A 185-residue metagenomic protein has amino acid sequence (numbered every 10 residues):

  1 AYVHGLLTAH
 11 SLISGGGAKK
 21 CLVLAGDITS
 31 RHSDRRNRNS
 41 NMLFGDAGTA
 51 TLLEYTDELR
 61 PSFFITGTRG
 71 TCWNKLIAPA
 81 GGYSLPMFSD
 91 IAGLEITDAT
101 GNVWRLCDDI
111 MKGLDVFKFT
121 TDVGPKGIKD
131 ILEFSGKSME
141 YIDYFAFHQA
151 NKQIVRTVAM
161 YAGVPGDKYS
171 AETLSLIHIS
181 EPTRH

Functional and structural regions predicted by a protein language model:
A1, A25-S30, G67-R69, S175: Acidic, glycine-rich active-site loops and adjacent beta-strand->loop/helix elements that engage anionic groups
A1-T8, A47: Active-site histidine-anchored catalytic micro-motif
G16-G48: Flexible, glycine-rich active-site loops centered on histidine and acidic residues that chelate a metal or position
N37-D122, K126: Condensing-enzyme catalytic core mediating Claisen C-C bond formation in acyl metabolism
G127-Y141: Phosphate/pyrophosphate-binding loops at sites that engage ATP/ADP/AMP, CoA/4′-phosphopantetheine, polyphosphate
I142-V158, L176: Glycine-rich phosphate-binding loops at beta-strand->alpha-helix junctions
E172: Pyridoxal 5′-phosphate
I177-H185: Conserved small/polar residues in nucleotide/adenosyl-binding loops
